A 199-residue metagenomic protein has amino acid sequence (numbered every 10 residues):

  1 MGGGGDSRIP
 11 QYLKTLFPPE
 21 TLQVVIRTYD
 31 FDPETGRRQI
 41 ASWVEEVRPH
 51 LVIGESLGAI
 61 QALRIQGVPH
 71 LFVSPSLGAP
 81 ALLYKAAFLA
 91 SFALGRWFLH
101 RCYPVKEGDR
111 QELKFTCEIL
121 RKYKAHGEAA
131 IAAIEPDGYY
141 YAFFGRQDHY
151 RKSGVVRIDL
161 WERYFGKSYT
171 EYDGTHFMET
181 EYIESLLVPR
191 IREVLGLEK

Functional and structural regions predicted by a protein language model:
M1, I53, F143-G145: Short hydrophobic segments within beta-strands
M1-E46: Active-site catalytic motif of lipid deacylating hydrolases and related acyltransferases
G2-G3, A59, L77-G78: Residue-level marker for beta-strand->alpha-helix junctions and adjacent short loops that shape enzyme
D6-K14, A62, S153-I158: Short, highly selective alpha-helical patches that border small-molecule cofactor pockets in redox/cofactor-processing
A41, R64-V68: Glycine-rich loop at the start of a catalytic domain that most often binds anionic cofactors/ligands
V52-L63: Gly/Ala-rich beta-loop-alpha elbow adjacent to hydrolase catalytic centers
P69-L71, P75-E198: The alpha/beta-hydrolase serine catalytic core
